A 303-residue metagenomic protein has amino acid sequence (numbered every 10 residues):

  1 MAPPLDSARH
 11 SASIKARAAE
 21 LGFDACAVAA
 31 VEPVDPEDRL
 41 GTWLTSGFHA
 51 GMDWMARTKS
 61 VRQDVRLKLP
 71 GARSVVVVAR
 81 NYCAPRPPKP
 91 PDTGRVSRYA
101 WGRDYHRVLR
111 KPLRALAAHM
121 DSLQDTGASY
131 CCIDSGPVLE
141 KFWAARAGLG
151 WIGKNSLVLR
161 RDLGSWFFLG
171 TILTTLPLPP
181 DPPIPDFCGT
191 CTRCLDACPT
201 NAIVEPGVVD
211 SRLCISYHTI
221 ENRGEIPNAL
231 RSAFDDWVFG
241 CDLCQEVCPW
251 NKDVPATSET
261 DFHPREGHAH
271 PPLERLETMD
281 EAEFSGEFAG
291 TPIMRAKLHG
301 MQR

Functional and structural regions predicted by a protein language model:
M1-F187, I226, D235-D236: Auxiliary alpha/beta "docking" domains used to position bulky ligands
F23, R193-Y217, W237-D261: Iron-sulfur cluster-binding cysteine motifs and their immediate structural context in ferredoxin-like electron-transfer
R80-Y82, T171, G207, H218 (+1 more regions): Short, small-residue-rich loop/turn micro-motifs
T175-L178, P182, V209-N222: A short, charged helix-loop
L178-P185, E205, E225-N228, N251-A256: Inter-helical turn/loop segments and adjacent helix faces that build the functional surface of alpha-helical bundle
I226-R303: Alpha-helical scaffold domains
